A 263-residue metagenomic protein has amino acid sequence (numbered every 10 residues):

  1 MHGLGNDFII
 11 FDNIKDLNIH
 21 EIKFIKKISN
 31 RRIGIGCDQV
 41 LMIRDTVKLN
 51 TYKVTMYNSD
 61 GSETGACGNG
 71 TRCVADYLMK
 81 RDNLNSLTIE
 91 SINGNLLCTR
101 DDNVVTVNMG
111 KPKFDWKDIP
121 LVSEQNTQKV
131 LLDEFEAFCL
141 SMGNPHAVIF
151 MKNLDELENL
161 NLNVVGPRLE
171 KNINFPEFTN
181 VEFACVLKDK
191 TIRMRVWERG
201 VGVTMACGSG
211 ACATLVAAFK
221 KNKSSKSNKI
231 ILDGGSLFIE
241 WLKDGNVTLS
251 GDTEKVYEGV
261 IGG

Functional and structural regions predicted by a protein language model:
M1-D102, V148-G263: A glycine-rich beta-to-alpha transition motif near the start of alpha/beta enzyme domains, typified by
T71, P112-D118, L162: Short, basic/low-complexity N-terminal boundary segments at the transition from targeting/disordered tails
N93, N103-P112: Membrane helix-loop-helix hairpins that form the core translocation module of multi-pass transporters
G110-K113, P120-V122, P145, P176 (+1 more regions): Proline-rich low-complexity regions
K113-F135: Active-site glycine-rich loop that binds ribose-phosphate moieties when present
Q128-E158: Internal active-site segments that recognize and position negatively charged phosphoryl groups and nucleotide moieties
